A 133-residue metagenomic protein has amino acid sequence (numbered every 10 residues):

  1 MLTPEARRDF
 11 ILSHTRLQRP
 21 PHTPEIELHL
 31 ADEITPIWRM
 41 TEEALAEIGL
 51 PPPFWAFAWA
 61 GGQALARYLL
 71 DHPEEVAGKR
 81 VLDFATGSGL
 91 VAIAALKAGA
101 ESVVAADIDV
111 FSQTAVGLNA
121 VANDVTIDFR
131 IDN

Functional and structural regions predicted by a protein language model:
M1-W38: N-terminal auxiliary segments of SAM/dcSAM-dependent transferases
A31, G61, D132-N133: Fold-independent oxyanion-binding glycine-rich loops and adjacent beta-strand/coil segments at enzyme active sites
P36-M40, A92-A94: Short acidic/His/Gly/Ser-rich catalytic and metal-binding motifs that mark active-site loops of diverse hydrolases
R39, E47-A56: A short glycine/serine-rich beta->alpha loop
P52-L70: Conserved SAM-binding loop and adjacent beta-strand
R67-D132: Conserved SAM/SAH cofactor-binding pocket of Class I
